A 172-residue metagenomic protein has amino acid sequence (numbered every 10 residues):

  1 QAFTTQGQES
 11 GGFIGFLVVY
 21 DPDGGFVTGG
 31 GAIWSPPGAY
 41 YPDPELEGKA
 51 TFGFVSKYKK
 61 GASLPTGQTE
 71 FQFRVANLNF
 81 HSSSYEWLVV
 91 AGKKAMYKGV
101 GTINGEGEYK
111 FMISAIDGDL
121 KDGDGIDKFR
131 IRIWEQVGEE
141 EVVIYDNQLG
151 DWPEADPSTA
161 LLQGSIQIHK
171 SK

Functional and structural regions predicted by a protein language model:
T4-G118, D122-Q136, E140-Q148, W152-K172: Mature soluble binding/inhibitory domains
